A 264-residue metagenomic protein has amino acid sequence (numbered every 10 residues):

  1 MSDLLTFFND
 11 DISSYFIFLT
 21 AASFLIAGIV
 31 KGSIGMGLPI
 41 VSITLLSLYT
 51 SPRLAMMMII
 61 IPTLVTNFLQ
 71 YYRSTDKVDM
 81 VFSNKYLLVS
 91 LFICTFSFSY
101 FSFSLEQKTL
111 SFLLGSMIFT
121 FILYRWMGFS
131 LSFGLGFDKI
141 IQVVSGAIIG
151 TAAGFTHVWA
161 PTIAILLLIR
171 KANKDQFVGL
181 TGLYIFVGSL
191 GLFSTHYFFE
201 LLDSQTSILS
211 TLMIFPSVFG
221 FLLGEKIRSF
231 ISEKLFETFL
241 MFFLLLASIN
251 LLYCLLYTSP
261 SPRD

Functional and structural regions predicted by a protein language model:
D3-Y49, S132-T181: Selected transmembrane alpha-helices and immediately adjacent juxtamembrane segments of polytopic inner-membrane
S13-T20, K108-F112, F137-S145, F198-L212: Juxtamembrane helix-entry segments on the extracytoplasmic side of multipass membrane proteins
T44, L48-Y49, S90-F96, F121 (+3 more regions): Small-residue-rich segments of transmembrane alpha-helices in multi-pass membrane proteins, especially helix faces
M57-Q107, L190-K234: Selective hydrophobic functional segments
V81-S90, L113-L114, F137-V143, G179-G182 (+1 more regions): Cytoplasmic-side transmembrane-helix entry/capping segments in multi-pass membrane proteins
L91-F96, Q107-M127, L212-E225, E233-L256: Selective transmembrane alpha-helices of multi-pass membrane proteins
Y257-D264: Conserved small/polar residues in nucleotide/adenosyl-binding loops
